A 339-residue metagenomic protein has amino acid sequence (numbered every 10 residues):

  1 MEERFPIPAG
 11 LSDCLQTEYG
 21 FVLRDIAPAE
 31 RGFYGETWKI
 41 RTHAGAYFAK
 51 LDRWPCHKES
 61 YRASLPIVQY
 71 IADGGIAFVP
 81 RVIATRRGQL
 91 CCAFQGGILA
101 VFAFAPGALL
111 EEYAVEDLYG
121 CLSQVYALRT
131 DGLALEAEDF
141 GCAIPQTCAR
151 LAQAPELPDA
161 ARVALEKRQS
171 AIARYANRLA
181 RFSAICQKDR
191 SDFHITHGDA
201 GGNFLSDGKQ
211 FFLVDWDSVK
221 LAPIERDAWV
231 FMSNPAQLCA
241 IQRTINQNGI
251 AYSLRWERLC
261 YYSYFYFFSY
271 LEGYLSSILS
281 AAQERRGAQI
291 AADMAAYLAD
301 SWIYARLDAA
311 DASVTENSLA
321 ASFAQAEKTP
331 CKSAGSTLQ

Functional and structural regions predicted by a protein language model:
M1-A84, Q210, L319, F323-A326 (+2 more regions): Conserved NTP-binding catalytic cores of kinases and kinase-like/nucleotidyltransferase enzymes across multiple kinase
G45-A134: ATP-binding pocket architecture of kinase catalytic cores
E112-K167: A cross-family kinase active-site recognition segment
D189-H194: Protein kinase catalytic-loop region centered on the HRD/HxD motif
I195, S206-E257: Active-site Asp-x-Gly
D199: Conserved catalytic-loop position in the HRD/HxD motif
G202-F204: Catalytic-loop signature of eukaryotic-like protein kinases
E272-Q339: ATP/Mg2+ or Mg2+-diphosphate-binding catalytic cores that bind nucleotide phosphates or diphosphates via glycine-rich
